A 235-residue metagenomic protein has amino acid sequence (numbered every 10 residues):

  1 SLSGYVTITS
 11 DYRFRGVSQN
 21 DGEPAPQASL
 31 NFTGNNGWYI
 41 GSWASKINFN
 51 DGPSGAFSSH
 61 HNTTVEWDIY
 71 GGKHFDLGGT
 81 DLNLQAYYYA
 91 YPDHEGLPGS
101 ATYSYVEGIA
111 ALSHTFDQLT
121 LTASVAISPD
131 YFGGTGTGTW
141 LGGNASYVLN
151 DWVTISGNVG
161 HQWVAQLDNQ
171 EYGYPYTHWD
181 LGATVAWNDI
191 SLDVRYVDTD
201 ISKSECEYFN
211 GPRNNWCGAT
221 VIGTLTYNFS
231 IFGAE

Functional and structural regions predicted by a protein language model:
S1-F49: Short glycine/proline- and aromatic-enriched beta-strand/turn motifs that initiate or cap beta-hairpins
L2, N36-S42, G78-L84, D117-A123 (+3 more regions): Repeated loop/turn-to-beta-strand initiation elements of outer-membrane beta-barrel proteins
V6-S10, A28-G34, I69-K73, A86 (+5 more regions): Residues on the lipid-exposed face of transmembrane beta-strands in outer-membrane beta-barrel proteins
I8-F14, A44-N48, F75, Y88-P92 (+6 more regions): Transmembrane beta-strands of outer-membrane beta-barrel pores
S18, W38-L77, L82-T102: Surface-exposed loop and membrane-interface regions of Gram-negative outer-membrane beta-barrel proteins
G22-P26, T63-W67, T80, T102-G108 (+4 more regions): Residues that define the transmembrane beta-barrel architecture of outer-membrane proteins
A101-Y174, Y196, E235: Detector for outer-membrane/organellar transmembrane beta-barrel domains, recognizing the amphipathic beta-strand
L181-S191, Y196, N215-E235: Outer-membrane beta-barrel "beta-signal"
